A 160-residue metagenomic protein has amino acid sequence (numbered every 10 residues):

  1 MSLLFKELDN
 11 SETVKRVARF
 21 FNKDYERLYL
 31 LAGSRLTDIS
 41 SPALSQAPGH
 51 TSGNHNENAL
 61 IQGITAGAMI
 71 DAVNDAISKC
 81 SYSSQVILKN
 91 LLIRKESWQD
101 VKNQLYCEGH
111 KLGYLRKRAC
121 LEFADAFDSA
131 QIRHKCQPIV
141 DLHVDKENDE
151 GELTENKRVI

Functional and structural regions predicted by a protein language model:
M1-S78, Q99-D100, F127-I160: N-terminal interaction/assembly modules
G53, H110-G113: Membrane-interacting alpha-helical segments
I87-L88: A short pre-motif secondary-structure segment
R94-K111: Helix-turn-helix DNA-binding module
L112-A130: DNA major-groove recognition helices of helix-turn-helix
